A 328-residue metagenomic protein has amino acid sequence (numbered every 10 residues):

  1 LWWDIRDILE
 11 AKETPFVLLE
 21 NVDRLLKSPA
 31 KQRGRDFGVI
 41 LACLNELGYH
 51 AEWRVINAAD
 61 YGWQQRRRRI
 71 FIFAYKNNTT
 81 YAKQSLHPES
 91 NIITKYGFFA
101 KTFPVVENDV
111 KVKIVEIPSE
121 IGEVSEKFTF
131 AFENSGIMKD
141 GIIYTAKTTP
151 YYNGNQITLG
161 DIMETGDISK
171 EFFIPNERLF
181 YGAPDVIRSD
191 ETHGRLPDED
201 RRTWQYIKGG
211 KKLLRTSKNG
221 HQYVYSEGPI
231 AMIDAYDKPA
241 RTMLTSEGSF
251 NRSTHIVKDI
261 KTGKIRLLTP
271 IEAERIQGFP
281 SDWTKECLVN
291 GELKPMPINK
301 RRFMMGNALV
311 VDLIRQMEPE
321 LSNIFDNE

Functional and structural regions predicted by a protein language model:
L1-I230: Class I S-adenosyl-L-methionine
Y144-E328: C-terminal target-recognition/interaction regions appended to catalytic cores
